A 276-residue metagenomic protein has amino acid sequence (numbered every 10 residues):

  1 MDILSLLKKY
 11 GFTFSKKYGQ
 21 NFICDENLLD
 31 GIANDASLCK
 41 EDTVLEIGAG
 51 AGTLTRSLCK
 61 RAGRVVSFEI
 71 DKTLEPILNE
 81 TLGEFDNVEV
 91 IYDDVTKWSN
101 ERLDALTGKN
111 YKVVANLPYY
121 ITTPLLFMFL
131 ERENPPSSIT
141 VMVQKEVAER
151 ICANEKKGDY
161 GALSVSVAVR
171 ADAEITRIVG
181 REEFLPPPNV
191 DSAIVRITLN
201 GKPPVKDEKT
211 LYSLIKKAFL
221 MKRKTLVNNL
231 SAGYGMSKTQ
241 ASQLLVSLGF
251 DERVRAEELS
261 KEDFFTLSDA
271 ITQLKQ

Functional and structural regions predicted by a protein language model:
M1-S213, V246, E257, T266 (+1 more regions): Catalytic cores of RNA-modifying enzymes
A193, I197-L199, P204-Q243, L248-D251 (+2 more regions): An accessory alpha-helical subdomain
